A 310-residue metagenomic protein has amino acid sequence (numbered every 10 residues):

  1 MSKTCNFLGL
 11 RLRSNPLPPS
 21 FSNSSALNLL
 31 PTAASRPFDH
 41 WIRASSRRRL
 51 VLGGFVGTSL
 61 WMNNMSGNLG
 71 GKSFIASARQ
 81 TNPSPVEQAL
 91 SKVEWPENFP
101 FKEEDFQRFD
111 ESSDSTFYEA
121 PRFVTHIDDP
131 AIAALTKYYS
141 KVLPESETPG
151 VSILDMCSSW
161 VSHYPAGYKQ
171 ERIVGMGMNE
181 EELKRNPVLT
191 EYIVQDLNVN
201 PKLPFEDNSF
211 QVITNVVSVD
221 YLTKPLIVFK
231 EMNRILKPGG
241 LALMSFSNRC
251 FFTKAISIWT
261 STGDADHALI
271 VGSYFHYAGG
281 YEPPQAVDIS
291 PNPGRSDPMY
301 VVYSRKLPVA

Functional and structural regions predicted by a protein language model:
M1-A44: N-terminal chloroplast transit peptides
D39-G67: N-terminal export leaders
L60-T148: Class I SAM-dependent methyltransferase Rossmann-like catalytic core, especially the SAM/SAH-binding loop
H126-P204: Class I SAM-dependent methyltransferase SAM/SAH-binding core
F210-L226: A short SAM/SAH-binding and catalytic strip from SAM-dependent methyltransferases
L226-L241: A short glycine-rich, Lys/Arg-flanked "PGG" loop and its adjoining helix->strand segment in the class I
L241-S273: Conserved class I S-adenosyl-L-methionine
G279-G280, D288-A310: Core SAM-dependent methyltransferase catalytic element
